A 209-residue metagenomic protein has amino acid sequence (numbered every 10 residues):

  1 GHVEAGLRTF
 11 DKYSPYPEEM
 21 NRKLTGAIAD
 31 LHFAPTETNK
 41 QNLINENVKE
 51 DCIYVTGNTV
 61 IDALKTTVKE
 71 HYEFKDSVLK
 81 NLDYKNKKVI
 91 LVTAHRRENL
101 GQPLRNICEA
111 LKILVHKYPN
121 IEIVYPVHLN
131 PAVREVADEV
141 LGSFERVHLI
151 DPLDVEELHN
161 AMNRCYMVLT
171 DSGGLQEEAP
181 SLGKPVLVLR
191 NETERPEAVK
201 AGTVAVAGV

Functional and structural regions predicted by a protein language model:
G1-Y125, N130-V209: Nucleotide-activated sugar donor-binding and catalytic core shared by glycosyltransferases and related lipid-linked
